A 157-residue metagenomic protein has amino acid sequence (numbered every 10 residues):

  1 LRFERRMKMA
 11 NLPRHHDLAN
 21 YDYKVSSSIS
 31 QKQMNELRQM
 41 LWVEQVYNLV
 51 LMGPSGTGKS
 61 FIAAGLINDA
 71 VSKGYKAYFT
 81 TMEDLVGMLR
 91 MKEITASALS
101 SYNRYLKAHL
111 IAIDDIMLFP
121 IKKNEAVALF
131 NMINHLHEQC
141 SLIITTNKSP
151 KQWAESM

Functional and structural regions predicted by a protein language model:
L1-R14: Interdomain "pre-motor" coupling segment immediately N-terminal to P-loop NTPase/helicase cores
H16-M40: N-terminal pre-Walker A segment at the start of P-loop NTPase domains
Y21, A63, T81: Conserved hydrophobic/aromatic pocket- or pore-lining residues that grip, position, or stack substrates in active sites
K32, V43-V50: Pre-Walker A (Motif I) flank of P-loop NTPase domains
L37, N68-S72, E93-A96: Extended, positively charged loop/linker patches that create polyanion-binding surfaces
L41, L51-Y75: Walker A/P-loop
N48-V50, S60, L110, S141: Residue-level preference for the first positions of well-ordered beta-strands
K76, T80, D84-K107, I113-M157: Replace "adjacent to P-loop NTPase cores in ATP/GTP-dependent enzymes" with "adjacent to NTP-binding cores
